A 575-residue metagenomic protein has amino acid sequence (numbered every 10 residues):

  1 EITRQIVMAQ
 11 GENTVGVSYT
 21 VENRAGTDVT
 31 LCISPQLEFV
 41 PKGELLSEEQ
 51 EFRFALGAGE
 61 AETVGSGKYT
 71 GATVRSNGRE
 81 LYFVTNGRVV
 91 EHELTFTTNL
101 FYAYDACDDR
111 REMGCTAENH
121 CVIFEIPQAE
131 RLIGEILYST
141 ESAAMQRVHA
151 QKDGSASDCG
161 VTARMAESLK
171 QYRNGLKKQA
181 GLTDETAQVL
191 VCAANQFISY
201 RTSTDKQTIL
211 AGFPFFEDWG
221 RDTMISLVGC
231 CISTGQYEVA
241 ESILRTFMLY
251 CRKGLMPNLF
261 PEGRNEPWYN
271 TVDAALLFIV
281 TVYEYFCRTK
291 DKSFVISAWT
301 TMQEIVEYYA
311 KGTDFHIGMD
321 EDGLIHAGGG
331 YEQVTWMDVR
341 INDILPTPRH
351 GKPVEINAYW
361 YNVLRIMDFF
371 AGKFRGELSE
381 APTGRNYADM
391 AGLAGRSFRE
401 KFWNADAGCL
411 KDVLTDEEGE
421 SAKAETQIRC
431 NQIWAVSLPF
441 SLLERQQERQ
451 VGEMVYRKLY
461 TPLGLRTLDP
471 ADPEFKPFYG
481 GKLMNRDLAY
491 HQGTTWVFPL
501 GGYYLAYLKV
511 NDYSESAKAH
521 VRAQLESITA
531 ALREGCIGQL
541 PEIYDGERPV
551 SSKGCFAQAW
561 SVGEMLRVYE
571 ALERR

Functional and structural regions predicted by a protein language model:
E1-R575: Acidic, mature catalytic/reactive cores of soluble proteins
